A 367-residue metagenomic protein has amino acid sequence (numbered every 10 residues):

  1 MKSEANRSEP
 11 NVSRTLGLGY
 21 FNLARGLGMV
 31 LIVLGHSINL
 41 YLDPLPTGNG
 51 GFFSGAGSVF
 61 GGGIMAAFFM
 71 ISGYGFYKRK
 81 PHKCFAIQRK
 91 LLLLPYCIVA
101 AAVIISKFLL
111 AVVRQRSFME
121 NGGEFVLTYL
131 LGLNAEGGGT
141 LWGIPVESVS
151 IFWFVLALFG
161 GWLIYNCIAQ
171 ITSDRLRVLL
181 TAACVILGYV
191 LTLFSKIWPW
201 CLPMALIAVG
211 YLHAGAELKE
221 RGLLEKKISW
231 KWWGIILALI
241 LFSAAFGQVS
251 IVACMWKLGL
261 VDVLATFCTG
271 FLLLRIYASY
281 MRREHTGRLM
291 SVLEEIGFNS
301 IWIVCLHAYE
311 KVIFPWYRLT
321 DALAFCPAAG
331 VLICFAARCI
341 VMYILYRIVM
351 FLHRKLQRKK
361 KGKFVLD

Functional and structural regions predicted by a protein language model:
M1-I186, G287-R288, T320-D367: Membrane-cytosol interface segments of multi-pass membrane proteins, especially ER/Golgi lipid-handling enzymes
V30-S37, V99-I105, A182-S195, I235-V249 (+1 more regions): Aromatic-anchored segments of alpha-helical transmembrane domains
L34-P44, S148-W153, P203-A214, L272-R283: Hydrophobic alpha-helical transmembrane segments
H36-D43, F76, I104-A111, Q115 (+6 more regions): Transmembrane helix-loop junctions and nearby membrane-interface residues
F53-M65, L141-L156, T192-Y211, F246-F271: Interfacial loop-to-helix transition and helix-capping segments at the boundaries of transmembrane helices
M70, Y74-K78, G161-Q170, A208-L224 (+6 more regions): Hydrophobic transmembrane alpha-helices
Y165, A169, D174-A216: Hydrophobic, aromatic-enriched interface-forming segments
L223-E295, N299-W302, A308-R318, L323-V331 (+1 more regions): Alpha-helical transmembrane segments and terminal signal-anchor/GPI-anchor hydrophobic tails, characterized by long
